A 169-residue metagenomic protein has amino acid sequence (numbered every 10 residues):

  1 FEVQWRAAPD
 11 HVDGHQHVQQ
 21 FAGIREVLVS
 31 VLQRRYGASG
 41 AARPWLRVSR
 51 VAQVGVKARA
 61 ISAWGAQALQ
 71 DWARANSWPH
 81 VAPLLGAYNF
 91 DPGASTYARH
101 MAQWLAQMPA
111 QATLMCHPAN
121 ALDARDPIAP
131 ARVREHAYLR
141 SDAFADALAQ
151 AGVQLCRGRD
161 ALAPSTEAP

Functional and structural regions predicted by a protein language model:
E2-H11, F21-P169: Terminal accessory/targeting
